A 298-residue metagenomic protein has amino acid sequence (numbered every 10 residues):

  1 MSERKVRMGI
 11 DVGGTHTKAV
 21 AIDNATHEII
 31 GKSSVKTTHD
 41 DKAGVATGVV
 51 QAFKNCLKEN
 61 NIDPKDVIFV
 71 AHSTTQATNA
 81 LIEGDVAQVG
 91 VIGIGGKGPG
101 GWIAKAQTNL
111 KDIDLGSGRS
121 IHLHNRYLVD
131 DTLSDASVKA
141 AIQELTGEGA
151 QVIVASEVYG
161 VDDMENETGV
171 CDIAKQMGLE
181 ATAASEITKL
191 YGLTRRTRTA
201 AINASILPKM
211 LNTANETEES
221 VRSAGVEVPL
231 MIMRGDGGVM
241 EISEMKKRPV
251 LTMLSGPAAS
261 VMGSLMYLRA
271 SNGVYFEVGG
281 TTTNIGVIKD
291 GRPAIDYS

Functional and structural regions predicted by a protein language model:
S2-S298: N-terminally biased helix-coil "hinge/interface" segments that flank
